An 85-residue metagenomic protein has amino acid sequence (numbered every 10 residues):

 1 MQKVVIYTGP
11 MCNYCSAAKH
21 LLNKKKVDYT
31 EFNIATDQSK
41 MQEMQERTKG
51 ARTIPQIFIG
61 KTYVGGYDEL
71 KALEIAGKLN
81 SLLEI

Functional and structural regions predicted by a protein language model:
M1-D28: Local sequence-structure signature of Cys/Sec-based thiol-disulfide redox active-site neighborhoods
S16, S39, G65: Residues that form or flank phosphate/diphosphate-binding pockets in enzymes that use nucleotide phosphates
I34-R52, I85: Thioredoxin-like thiol-disulfide oxidoreductase module
K49-F58, D68: Structural micro-motif
I59-I85: Non-catalytic, surface beta->alpha helical segment in thiol-disulfide oxidoreductase systems
